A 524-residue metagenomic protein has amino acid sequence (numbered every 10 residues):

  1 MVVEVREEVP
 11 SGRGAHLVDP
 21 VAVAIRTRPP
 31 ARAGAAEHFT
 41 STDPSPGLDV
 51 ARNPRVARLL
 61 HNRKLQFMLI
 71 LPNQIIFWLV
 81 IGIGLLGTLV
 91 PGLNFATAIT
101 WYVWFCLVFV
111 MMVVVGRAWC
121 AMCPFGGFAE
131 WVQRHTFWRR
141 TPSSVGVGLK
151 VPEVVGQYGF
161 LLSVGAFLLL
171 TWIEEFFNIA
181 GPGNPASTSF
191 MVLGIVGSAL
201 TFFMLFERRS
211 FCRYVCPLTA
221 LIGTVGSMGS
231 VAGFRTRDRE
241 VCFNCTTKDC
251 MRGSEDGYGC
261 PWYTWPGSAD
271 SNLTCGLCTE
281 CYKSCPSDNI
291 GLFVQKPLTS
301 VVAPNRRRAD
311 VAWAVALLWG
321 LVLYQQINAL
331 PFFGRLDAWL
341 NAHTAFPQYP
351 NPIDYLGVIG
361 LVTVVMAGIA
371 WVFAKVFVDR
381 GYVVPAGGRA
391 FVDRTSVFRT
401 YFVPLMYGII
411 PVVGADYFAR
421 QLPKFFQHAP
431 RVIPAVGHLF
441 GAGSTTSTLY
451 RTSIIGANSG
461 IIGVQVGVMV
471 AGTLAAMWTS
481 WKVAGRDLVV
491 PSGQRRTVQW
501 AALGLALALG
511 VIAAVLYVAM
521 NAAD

Functional and structural regions predicted by a protein language model:
V2-N244, T264, T279-Y282, N289 (+2 more regions): Membrane-embedded alpha-helical bundles of multi-pass integral membrane proteins
E240-C278, Y282: Non-transmembrane accessory domains of multi-pass membrane transporters/channels
